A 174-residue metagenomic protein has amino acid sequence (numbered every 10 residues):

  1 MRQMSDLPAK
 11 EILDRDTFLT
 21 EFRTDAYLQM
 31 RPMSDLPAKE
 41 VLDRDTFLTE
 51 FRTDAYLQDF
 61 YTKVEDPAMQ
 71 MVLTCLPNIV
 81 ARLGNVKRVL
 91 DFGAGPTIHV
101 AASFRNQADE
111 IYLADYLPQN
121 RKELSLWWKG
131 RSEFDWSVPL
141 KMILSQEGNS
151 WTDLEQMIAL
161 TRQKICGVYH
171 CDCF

Functional and structural regions predicted by a protein language model:
R2-L28, S34-V86, H99: Class I SAM-dependent methyltransferase Rossmann-like catalytic core, especially the SAM/SAH-binding loop
G84-T97, Q107-D115: Conserved class I S-adenosyl-L-methionine
L124-S125: Conserved SAM-binding loop
W128-F174: S-adenosyl-L-methionine
